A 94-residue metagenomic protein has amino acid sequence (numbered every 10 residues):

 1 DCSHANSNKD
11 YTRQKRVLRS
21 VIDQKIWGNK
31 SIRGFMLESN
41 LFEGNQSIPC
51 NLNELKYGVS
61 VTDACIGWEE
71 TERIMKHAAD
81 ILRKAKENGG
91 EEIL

Functional and structural regions predicted by a protein language model:
C2-L94: Expand to "…catalyze enediolate/carbanion chemistry for C-C bond making/breaking, isomerization, decarboxylation
